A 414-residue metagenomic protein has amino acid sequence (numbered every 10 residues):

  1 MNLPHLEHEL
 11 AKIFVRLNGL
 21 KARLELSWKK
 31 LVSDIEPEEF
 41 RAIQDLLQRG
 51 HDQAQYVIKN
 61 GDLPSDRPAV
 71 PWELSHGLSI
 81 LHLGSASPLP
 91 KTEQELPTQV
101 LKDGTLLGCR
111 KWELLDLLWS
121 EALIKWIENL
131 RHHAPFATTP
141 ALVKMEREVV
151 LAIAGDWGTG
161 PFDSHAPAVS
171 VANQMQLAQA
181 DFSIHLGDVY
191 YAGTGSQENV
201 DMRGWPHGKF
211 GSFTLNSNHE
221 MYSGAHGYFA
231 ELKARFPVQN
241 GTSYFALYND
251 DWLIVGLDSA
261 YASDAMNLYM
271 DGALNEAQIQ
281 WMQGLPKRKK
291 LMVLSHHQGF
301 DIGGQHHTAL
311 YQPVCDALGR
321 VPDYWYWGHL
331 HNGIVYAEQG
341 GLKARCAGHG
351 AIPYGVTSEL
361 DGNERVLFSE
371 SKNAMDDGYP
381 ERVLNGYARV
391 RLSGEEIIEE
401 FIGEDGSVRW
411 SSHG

Functional and structural regions predicted by a protein language model:
M1-F182, H207-T214, Y244, V383 (+1 more regions): Acidic, histidine-bearing metal-coordination/catalytic regions of metal-dependent phosphoesterases
G108, L114-T139, G195-K290, H306-Y324 (+2 more regions): Extended active-site neighborhood of metal-dependent phosphoesterases/phosphodiesterases
L151-I153, F182-I184, I254-G256, M292-L294 (+1 more regions): Structural motif
D156, M175, Q179-T194, S217 (+1 more regions): Active-site beta-strand/loop signature of hydrolases that rely on acidic residues for catalysis
G158, Y190, A260-D264, Q298-F300: A short, flexible beta-alpha/helix-coil linker loop
G160-S164, Y190-S196, D301-Q305: Acidic-and-aromatic substrate-binding clefts and catalytic sites of carbohydrate-active enzymes
S259, L294-Q298, H329-L330, I402-E404: Short, well-ordered beta-to-alpha junction loops that form the rim of enzyme active sites and present histidine/acidic
